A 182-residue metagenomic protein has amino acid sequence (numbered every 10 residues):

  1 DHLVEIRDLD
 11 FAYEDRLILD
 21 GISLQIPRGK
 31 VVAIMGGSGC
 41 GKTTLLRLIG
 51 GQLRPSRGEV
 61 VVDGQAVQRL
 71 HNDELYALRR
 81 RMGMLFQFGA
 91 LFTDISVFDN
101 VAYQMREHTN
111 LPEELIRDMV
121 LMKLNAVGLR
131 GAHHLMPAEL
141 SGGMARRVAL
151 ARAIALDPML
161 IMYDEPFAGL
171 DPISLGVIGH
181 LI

Functional and structural regions predicted by a protein language model:
M35-G37: The feature captures the beta-strand-to-loop junction immediately N-terminal to the Walker
G50: Helix-to-loop junction immediately C-terminal to a conserved catalytic motif
Q65-A66, E113-A132: Conserved ABC ATPase "signature" region
V67-G83, E113: ABC ATPase NBD coupling module
M136-L140, M144: Conserved ABC ATPase signature
D157: Conserved catalytic motifs of ABC-family nucleotide-binding domains
I161-D164: Catalytic Walker B motif of ABC-type/P-loop ATPase nucleotide-binding domains
